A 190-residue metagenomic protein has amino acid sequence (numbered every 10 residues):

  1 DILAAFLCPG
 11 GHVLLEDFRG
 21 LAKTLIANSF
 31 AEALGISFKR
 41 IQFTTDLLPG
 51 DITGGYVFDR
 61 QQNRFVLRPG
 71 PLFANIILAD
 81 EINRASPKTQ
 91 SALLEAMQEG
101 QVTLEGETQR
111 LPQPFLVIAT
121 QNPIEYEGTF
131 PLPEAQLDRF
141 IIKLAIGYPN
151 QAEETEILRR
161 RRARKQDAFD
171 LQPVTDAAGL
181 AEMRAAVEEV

Functional and structural regions predicted by a protein language model:
D1, C8-G10, L21, L34 (+5 more regions): Short loop/turn elements that form and flank the Walker-type P-loop nucleotide-binding site in RecA-like NTPase cores
I2-A5, F58-L78: Conserved alpha-helical scaffold flanking the Walker A/P-loop in AAA+ ATPase domains
A4-T44: Walker A/P-loop
V13, I76, L116-V117: Hydrophobic/aliphatic anchor position in the core parallel beta-sheet of P-loop NTPase nucleotide-binding domains
D17, D80-E81, A92: Walker B catalytic acidic pair
L25, K88, A92: Conserved Walker
A33-Q61: AAA+/P-loop NTPase substrate/partner-engagement loops
D59-R64, A85, T89, M97-T175 (+1 more regions): Canonical AAA+ ATPase core
